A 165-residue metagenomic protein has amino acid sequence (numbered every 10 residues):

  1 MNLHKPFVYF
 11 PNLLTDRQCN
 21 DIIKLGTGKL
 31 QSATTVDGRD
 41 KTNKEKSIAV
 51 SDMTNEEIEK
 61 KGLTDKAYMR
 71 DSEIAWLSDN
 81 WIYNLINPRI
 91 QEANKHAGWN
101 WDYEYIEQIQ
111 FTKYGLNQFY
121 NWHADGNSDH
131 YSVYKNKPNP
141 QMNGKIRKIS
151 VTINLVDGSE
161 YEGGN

Functional and structural regions predicted by a protein language model:
M1-N165: Fe(II)/2-oxoglutarate oxygenase catalytic core
